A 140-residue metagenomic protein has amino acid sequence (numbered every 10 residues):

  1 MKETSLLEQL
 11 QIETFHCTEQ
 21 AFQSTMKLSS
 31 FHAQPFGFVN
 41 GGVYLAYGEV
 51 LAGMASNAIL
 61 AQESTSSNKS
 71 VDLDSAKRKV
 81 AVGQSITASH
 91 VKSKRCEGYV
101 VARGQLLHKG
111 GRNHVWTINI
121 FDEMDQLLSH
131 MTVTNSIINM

Functional and structural regions predicted by a protein language model:
M1-M140: Terminal targeting signals and extreme-terminal segments of soluble enzymes
